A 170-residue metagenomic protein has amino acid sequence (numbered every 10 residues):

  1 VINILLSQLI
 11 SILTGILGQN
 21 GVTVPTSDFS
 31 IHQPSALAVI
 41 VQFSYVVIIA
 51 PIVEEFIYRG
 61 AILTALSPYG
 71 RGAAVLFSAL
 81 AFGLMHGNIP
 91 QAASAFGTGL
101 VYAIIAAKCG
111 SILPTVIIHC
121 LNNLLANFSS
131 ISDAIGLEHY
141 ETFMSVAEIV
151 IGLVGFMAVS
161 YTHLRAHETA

Functional and structural regions predicted by a protein language model:
V1-V53, L63-S67: Juxtamembrane helix-loop-helix connectors linking adjacent transmembrane helices in multi-pass membrane enzymes
I40, S44, G72-F77, A92-A93 (+1 more regions): Hydrophobic alpha-helical transmembrane segments
V41-E54, Y58-R59, I104-A107, I131-I135: Hydrophobic transmembrane alpha-helices and their helix-loop junctions in integral membrane proteins
I48-T64, V154-Y161: Transmembrane alpha-helical segments in integral membrane proteins
V53-F77, I104-S111: Membrane-interface helix/loop boundary segments of multi-pass membrane proteins
R71-G87, C120-N123: Small-polar-interrupted transmembrane alpha-helices in polytopic inner-membrane proteins
L84, Q91-I151, Y161: Functionally important transmembrane alpha-helices
T162-T169: Conserved small/polar residues in nucleotide/adenosyl-binding loops
